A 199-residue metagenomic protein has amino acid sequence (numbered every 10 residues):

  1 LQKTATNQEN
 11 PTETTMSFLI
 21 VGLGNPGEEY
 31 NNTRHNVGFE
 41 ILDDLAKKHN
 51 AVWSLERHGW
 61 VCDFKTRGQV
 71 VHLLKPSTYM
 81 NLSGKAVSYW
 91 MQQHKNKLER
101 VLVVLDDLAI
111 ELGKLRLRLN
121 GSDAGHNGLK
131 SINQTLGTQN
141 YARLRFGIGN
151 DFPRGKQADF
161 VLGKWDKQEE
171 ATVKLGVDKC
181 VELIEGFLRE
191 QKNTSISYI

Functional and structural regions predicted by a protein language model:
L1, Q8-P11: Short hydrophobic targeting helices and cationic amphipathic motifs that mediate membrane/organellar targeting
N10-N120, K130-L144, D151-K156, G163 (+1 more regions): Nucleotide and nucleotide-moiety/phosphate-recognizing core
G125-G128: Hydrophobic alpha-helical segments within soluble ligand-binding/sensing domains
